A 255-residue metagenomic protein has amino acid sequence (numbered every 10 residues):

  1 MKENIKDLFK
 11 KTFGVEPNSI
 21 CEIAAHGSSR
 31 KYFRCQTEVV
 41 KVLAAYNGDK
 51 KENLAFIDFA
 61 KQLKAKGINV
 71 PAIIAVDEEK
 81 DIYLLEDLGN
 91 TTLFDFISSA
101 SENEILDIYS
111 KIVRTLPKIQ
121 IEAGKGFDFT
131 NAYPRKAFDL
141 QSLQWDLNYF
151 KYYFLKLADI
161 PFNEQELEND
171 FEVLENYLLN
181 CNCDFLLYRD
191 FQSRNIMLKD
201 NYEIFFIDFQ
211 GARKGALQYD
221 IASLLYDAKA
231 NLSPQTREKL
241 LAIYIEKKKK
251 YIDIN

Functional and structural regions predicted by a protein language model:
I5, K10-T12, G124-K136, Q141 (+2 more regions): An alpha-helical support segment within catalytic cores of ATP-dependent transferases
F9-N18, K66-I68: Short secondary-structure junctions
V15-F33: ATP-binding glycine-rich phosphate-binding loop
A25, E78-K80, G211-A212: Short glycine-enriched loops at secondary-structure junctions
K31-C35, A44, V173-Y219, A228-L232: Active-site acidic catalytic loop and adjacent metal/ATP-binding pocket of ATP-dependent phosphoryl transfer enzymes
F33-W145, K156: ATP-binding pocket architecture of kinase catalytic cores
N148-L157, L217-D253: Active-site activation/catalytic loop segments of kinase-like enzymes and analogous catalytic loops in related
